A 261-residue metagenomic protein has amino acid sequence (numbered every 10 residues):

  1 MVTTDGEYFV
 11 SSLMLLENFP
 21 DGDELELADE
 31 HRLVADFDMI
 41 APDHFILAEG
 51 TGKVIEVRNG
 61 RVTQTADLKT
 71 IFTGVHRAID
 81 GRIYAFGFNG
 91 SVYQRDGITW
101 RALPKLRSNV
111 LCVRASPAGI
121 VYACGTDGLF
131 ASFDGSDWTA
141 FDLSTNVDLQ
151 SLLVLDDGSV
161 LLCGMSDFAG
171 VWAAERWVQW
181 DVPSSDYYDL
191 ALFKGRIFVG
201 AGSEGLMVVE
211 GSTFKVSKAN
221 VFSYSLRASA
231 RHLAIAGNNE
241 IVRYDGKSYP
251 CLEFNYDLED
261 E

Functional and structural regions predicted by a protein language model:
M1-E261: Residue-level hotspots at or immediately adjacent to binding/recognition sites across diverse folds
